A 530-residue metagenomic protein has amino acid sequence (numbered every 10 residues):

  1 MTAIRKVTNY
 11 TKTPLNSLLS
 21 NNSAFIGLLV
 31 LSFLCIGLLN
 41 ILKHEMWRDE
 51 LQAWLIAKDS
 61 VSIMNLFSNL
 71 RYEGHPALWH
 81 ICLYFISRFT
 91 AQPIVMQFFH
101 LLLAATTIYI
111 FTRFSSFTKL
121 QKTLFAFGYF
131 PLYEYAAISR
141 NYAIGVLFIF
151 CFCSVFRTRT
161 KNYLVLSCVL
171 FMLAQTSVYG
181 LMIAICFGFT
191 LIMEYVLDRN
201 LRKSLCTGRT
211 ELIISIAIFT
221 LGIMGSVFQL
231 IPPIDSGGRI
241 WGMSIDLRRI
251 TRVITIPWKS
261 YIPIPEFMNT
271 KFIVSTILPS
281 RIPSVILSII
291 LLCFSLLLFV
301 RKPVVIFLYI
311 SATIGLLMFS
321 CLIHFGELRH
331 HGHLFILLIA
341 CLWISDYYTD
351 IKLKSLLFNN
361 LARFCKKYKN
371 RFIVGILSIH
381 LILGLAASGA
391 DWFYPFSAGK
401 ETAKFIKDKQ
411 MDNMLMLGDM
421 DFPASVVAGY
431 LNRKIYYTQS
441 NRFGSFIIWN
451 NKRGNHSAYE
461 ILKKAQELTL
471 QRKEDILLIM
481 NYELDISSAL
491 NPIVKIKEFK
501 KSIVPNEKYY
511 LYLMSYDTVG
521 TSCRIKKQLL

Functional and structural regions predicted by a protein language model:
N21-E50, S215-P233, M318: Transmembrane signal-anchor helices characteristic of membrane glycosylation enzymes that use polyprenol
G27, F98-T123, C293-L296: Transmembrane-helix motifs of polytopic, lipid-linked glycan transferases
W54-K58, S62-F98, L102: Short hydrophobic/aromatic helix or loop-helix immediately within or flanking a transmembrane segment in polytopic
P131-Y135, F150-C151, Y163-F189: Membrane-interface alpha helices of multi-pass inner-membrane proteins
A137-I144: Short acidic/glycine- and proline-prone juxtamembrane loop motifs at membrane-interface regions of multi-pass membrane
F150-V165, Y195-L197: Membrane-interface transmembrane helices that cradle and orient dolichyl/undecaprenyl
I216, I286-I290, D350-A386: Signature aromatic-anchored transmembrane alpha helix within multi-pass, membrane-resident enzymes that catalyze glycan
K407, M411, R433-L530: Luminal/periplasmic acceptor-recognition loop/helix of membrane-associated glycosyltransferases
